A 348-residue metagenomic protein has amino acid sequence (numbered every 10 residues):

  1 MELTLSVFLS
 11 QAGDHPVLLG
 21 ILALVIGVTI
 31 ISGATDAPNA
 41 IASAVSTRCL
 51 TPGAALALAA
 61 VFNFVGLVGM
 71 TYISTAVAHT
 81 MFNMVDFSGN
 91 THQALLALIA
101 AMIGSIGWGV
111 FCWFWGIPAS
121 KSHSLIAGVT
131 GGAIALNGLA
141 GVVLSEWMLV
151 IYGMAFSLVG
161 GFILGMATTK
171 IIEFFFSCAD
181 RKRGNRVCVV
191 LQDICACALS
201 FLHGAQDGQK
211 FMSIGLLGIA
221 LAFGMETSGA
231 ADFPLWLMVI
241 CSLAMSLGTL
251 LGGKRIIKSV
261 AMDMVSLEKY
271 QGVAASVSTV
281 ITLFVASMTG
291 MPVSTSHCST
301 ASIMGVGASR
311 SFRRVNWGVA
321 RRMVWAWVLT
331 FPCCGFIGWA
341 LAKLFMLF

Functional and structural regions predicted by a protein language model:
E2-F348: Multi-pass alpha-helical transmembrane bundle typical of ion/small-solute transporters and intramembrane aspartyl
